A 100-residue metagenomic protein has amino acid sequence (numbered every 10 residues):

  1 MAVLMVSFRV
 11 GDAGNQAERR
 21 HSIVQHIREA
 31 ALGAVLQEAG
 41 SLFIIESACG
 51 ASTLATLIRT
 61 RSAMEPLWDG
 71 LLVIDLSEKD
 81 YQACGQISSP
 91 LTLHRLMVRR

Functional and structural regions predicted by a protein language model:
M1-H21: Short S/T/G/P-rich N-terminal loop/turn motif that feeds into the first structured element of a domain
F8-D12, I27, S47-C49: Generic secondary-structure microfeatures
G14-A34: Short amphipathic alpha-helical segments
G14-Q16, T53, Y81-Q82: Residue-level signal for secondary-structure boundary sites
E18-H21, S52, L91: Generic alpha-helical secondary structure signal
E29-S77: Short, intrinsically disordered low-complexity segments
R61-R100: Short, mixed-charge low-complexity intrinsically disordered segments
